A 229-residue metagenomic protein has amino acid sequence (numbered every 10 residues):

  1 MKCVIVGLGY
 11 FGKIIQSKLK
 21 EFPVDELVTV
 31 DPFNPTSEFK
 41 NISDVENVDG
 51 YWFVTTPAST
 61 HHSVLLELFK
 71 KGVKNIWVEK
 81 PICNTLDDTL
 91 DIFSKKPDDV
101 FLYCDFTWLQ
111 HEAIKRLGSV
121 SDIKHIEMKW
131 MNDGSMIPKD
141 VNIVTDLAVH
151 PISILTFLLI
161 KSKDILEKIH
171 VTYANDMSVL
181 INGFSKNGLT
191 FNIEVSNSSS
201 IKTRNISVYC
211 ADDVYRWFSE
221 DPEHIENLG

Functional and structural regions predicted by a protein language model:
M1-S37: N-terminal Rossmann-like dinucleotide-binding module
G12, H61, P151: Catalytic nucleophile loop
F39-G50, D91, R116-S119: Short amphipathic alpha-helix with an adjacent loop that forms part of the alpha/beta core around
Y51-V54, H62-F106: Beta-strand-loop-alpha-helix segment that lines the small-molecule cofactor/substrate pocket of alpha/beta enzymes
P57: Aromatic "clamp/platform" in nucleotide-sugar-dependent glycosyltransferases that forms part of the donor/acceptor
C83-P138, P151: A contiguous active-site-proximal alpha/beta segment in oxidoreductase catalytic domains
G134-I201: Rossmann-like dinucleotide-binding domain that binds NAD(P)(H)
T172-N175, N187-G229: NAD(P)-dinucleotide binding in Rossmann-like oxidoreductases
